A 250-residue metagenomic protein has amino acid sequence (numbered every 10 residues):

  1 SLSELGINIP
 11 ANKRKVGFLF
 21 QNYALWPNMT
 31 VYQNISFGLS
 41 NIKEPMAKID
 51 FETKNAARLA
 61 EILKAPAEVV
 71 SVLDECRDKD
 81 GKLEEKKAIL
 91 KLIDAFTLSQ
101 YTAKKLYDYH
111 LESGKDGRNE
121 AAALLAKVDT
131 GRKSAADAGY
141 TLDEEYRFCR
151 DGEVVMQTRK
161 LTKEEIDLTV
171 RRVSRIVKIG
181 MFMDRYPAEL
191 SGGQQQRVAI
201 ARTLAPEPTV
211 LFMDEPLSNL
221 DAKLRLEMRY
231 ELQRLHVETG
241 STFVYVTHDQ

Functional and structural regions predicted by a protein language model:
L2-G17, N41, M46-K48, A60 (+8 more regions): ABC ATPase NBD coupling module
L2-S3, W26, G180, S218: Nucleotide phosphate-binding site architecture
V16, F20-N28, D249: Catalytic "switch" loops of ABC-type ATPases
P27-N28, F96, H110, H236 (+1 more regions): Histidine-centered active-site/metal-ligand motif
Q33-F37, N41, M46, M156 (+1 more regions): ABC ATPase nucleotide-binding domains
E52-E61: Post-kinase regulatory C-tail/linker adjacent to protein kinase catalytic domains
